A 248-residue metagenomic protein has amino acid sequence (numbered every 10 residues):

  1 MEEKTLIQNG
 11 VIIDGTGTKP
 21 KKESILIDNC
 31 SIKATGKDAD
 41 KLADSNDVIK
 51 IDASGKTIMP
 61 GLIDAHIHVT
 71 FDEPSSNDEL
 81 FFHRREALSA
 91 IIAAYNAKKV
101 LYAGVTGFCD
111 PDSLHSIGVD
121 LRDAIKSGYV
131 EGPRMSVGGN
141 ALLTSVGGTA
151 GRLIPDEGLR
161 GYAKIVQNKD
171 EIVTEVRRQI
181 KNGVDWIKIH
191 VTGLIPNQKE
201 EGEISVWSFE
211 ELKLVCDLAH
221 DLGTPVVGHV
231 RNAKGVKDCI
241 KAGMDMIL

Functional and structural regions predicted by a protein language model:
E2-L6, I12, T16-M59: Histidine-rich, glycine-flanked metal-binding segment
A43, I125-P133, D221-G223: Short helix-capping segments at alpha-helix termini
K56-S127, S145-G148, E210, A242: Metal-associated gating/positioning segment near the N- to mid-region
P60-F71, I189-V191, A219, V226-R231: Histidine-centered catalytic micro-motifs
D78-I91, R152-T174, P225-V227: Active-site mouth loops of central-metabolism enzymes
I92-G118, G132-A141, V184-N197, P225 (+1 more regions): Divalent metal-dependent hydrolysis catalytic cores, especially in the metallo-beta-lactamase
G193-L248: Active-site core of metal-dependent hydrolases
